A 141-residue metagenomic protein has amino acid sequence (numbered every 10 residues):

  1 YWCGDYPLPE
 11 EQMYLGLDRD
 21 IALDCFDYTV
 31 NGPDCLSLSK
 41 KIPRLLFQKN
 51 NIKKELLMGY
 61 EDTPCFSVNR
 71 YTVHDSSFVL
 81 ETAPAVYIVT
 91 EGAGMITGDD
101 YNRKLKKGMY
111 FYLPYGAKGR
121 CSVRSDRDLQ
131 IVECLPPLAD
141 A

Functional and structural regions predicted by a protein language model:
Y1-Q12, D126-A141: A short hydrophobic beta-strand segment most commonly corresponding to one strand of the jelly-roll/cupin
W2-E81: C-terminal amphipathic alpha-helical segment
R44, V68-R70, V86, Y110-Y112 (+1 more regions): Conserved hydrophobic/aromatic beta-strand scaffold that supports enzyme active sites
N51-L56, G108, K118-C121, L129: C-terminal structural cap/anchor segments
T72-D100, K107: Glycine- and acidic-residue-biased ligand/ion/polar-headgroup-sensing regions
D75, Y115, S125: Residues on the solvent-exposed faces and adjacent turns of beta-rich solenoids used to engage binding targets
V89, V123-S125: Asparagine-centered strand-capping/turn motif at beta-strand->loop junctions
G98-G119: Short acidic-glycine-tyrosine-enriched beta hairpin
